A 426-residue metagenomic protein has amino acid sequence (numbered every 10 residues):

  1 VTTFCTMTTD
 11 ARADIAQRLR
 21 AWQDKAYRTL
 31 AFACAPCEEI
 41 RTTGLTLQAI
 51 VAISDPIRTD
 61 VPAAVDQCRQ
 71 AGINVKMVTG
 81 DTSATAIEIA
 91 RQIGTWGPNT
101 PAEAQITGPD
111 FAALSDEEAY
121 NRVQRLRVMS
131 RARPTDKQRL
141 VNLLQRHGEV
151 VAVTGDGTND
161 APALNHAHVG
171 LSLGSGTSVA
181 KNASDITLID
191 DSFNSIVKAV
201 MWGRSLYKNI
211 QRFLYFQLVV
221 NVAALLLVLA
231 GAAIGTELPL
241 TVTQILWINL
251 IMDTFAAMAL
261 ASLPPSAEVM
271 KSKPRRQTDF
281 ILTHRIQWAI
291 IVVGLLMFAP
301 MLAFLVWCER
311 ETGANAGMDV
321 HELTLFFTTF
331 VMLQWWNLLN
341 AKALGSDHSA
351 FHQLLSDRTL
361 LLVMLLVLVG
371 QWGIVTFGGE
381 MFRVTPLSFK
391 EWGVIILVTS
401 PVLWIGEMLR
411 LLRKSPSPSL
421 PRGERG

Functional and structural regions predicted by a protein language model:
V1-L143, H147, A161, L173-S175 (+1 more regions): Cytosolic catalytic headpieces and adjacent flexible linkers of membrane translocases
T100-V153, A167, G174-S346: Membrane-embedded transport module
L164: Basic, alpha-helical nucleic-acid-binding regions used in initiation and control of genome expression
L282, I286, S346-L366: C-terminal membrane-solvent junction of multi-pass transporters and transport-like membrane proteins
P300-F304, L365-E380: Hydrophobic alpha-helical transmembrane segments in multi-pass integral membrane proteins
Q334-L338, V402-L411: Alpha-helical transmembrane segments
T376-G393: Extracellular/periplasmic helix-loop-helix junctions in multi-pass membrane proteins
K414-G426: Intrinsic disorder/low-complexity segments
